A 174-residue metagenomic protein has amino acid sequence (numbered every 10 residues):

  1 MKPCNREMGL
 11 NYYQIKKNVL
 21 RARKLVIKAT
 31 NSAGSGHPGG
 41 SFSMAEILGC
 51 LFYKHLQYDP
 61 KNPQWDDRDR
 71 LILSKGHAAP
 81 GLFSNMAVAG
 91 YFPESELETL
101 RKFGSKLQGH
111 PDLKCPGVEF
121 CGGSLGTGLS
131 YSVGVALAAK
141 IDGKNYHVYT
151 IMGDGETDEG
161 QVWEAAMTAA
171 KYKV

Functional and structural regions predicted by a protein language model:
M1-A22: N-terminal hydrophobic or amphipathic helices/low-complexity stretches enriched in small/hydrophobic/Pro/Gly
R6, L10, N31-S32, E119: Short coil/turn segments at secondary-structure junctions
V19-S35: N-terminal capping segment at the start of a domain
V26-A29, S41-Y172: Cofactor-binding active-site loop characterized by glycine-rich and histidine/acidic residues
G34-F42: Structural motif
